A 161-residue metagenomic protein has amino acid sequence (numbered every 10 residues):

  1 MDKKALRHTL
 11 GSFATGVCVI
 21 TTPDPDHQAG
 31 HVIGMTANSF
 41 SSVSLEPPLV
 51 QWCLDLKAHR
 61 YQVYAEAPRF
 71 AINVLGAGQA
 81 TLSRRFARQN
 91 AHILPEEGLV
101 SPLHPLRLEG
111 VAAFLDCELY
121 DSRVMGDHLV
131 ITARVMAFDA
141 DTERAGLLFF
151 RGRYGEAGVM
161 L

Functional and structural regions predicted by a protein language model:
M1-L161: Basic, polyanion-binding surface patches
